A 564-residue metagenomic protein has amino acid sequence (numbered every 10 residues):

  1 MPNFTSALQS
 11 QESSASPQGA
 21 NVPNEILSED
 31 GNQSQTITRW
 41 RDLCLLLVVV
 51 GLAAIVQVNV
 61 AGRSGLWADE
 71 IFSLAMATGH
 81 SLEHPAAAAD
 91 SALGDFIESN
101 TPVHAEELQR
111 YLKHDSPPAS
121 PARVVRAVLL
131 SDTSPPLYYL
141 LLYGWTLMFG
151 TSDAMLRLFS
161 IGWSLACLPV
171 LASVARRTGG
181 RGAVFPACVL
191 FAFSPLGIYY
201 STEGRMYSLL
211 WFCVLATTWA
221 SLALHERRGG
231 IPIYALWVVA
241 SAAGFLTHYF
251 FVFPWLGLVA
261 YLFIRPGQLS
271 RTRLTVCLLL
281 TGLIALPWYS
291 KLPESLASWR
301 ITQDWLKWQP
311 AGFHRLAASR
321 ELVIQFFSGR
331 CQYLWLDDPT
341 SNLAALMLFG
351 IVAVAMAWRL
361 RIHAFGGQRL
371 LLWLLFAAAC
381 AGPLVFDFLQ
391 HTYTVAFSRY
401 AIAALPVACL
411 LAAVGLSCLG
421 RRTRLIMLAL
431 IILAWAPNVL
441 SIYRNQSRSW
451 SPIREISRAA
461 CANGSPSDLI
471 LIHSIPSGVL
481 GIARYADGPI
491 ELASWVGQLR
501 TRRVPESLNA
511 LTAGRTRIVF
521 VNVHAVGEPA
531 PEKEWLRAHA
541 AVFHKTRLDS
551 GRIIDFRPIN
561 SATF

Functional and structural regions predicted by a protein language model:
M1-V56, R176-R177, F564: Start-transfer (signal-anchor) and selected internal transmembrane alpha helices of multi-pass inner/ER membrane
D42-N560: Membrane-proximal helix-loop-helix interfaces that form the catalytic/acceptor-binding platform of multi-pass membrane
